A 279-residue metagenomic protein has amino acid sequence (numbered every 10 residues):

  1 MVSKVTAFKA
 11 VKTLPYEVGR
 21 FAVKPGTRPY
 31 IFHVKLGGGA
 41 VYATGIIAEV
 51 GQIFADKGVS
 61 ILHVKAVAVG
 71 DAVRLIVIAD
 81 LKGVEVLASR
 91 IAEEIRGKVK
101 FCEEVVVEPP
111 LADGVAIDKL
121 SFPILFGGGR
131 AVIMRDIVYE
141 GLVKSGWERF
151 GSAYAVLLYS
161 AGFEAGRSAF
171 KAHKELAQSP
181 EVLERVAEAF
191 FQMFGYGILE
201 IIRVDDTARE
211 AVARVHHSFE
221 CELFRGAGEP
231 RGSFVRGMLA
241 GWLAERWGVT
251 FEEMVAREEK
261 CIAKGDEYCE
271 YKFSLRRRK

Functional and structural regions predicted by a protein language model:
V2-H33, G39, A43-G45, G51 (+3 more regions): N-terminal accessory segment detector
L14-R20, A55-A66: Short amphipathic beta-strand starts and helix->beta connectors
A40, R231-G248: Active-site helix/loop of acyl-thioester processing domains in fatty-acid/polyketide metabolism, spanning hotdog-fold
I53, K57, E94, K98 (+1 more regions): Conserved short hydrophobic interaction patches
S60-A66, E103, V255-E258: A short linear hydrophobic-aromatic micro-motif
V69-R74: Short, charge-patterned binding micro-sites
E245-E252, R276-K279: Secondary-structure boundary elements
F251-A263: Long, charged, glycine-rich C-terminal linkers/tails
